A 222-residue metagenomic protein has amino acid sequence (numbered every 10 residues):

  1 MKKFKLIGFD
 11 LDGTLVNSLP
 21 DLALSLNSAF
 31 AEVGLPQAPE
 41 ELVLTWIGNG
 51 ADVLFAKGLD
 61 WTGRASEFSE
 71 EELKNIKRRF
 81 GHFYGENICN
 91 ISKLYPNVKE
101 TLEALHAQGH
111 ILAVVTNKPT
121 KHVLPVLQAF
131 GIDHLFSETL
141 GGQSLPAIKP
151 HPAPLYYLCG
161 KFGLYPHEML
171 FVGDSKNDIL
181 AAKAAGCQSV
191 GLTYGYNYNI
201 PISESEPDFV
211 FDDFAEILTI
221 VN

Functional and structural regions predicted by a protein language model:
M1-I7, E41, H106, T120 (+1 more regions): Asp-based, Mg2+/Mn2+-dependent phosphohydrolase catalytic module
M1-T45, D52, A56: Active-site neighborhood of HAD-like aspartate-dependent phosphohydrolases
T14, L26, V98-Q128: Substrate-recognition element of Asp-dependent hydrolases with the DxDx(T/V) motif
L22-A23, A51-F55, L73, K77 (+4 more regions): A general structural signal for well-ordered alpha-helical segments in protein cores
N27-F30, G50-F68, V126, L158-C159: Helix-loop "lid/cap" segments that line or gate small-molecule binding pockets
E32-Q37, R64-F68, Q108, G131-L135 (+1 more regions): Short helix-capping segments at alpha-helix termini
G50, K93-N97, K118, P150 (+1 more regions): Short beta->alpha linker loops
D60-E100, Q108: Metal-dependent phosphoesterase signature
